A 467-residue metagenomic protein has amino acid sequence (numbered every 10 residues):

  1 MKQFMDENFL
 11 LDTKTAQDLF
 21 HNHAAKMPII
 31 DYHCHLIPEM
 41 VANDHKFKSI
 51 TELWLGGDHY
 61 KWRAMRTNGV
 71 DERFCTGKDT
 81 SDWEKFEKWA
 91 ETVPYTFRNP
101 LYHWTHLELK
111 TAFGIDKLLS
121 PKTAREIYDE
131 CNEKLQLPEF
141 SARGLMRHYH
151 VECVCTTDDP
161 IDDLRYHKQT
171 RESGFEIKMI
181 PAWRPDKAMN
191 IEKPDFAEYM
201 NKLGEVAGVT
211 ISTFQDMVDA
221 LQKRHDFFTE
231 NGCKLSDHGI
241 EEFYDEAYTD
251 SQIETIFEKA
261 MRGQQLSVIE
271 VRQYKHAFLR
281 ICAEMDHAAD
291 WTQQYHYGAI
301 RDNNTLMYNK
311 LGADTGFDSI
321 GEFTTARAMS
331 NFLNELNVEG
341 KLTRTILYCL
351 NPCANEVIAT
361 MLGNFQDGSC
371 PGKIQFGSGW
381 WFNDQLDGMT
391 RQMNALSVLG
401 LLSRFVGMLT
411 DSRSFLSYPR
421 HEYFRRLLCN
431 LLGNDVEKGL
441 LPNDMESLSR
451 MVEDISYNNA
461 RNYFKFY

Functional and structural regions predicted by a protein language model:
K2-A289, K341-T343, L347-P352, E356-A359 (+1 more regions): Metal-cofactor-binding active-site regions of metalloenzymes
S267-V268, F317-F323: A short acidic, glycine-rich active-site loop that binds or catalyzes chemistry on phosphate/adenosine moieties
Q293-Y295: C-terminal amphipathic alpha-helical interaction region
N304: Hard-cation-handling environments
Y308-G316: Short glycine/proline- and charge-enriched loop/turn segments that cap or connect secondary-structure elements
F323-M329: Divalent-cation-assisted or electrostatically stabilized phosphate/pyrophosphate-binding catalytic cores
F332-V338: Short, basic/hydrophobic alpha-helical segments
